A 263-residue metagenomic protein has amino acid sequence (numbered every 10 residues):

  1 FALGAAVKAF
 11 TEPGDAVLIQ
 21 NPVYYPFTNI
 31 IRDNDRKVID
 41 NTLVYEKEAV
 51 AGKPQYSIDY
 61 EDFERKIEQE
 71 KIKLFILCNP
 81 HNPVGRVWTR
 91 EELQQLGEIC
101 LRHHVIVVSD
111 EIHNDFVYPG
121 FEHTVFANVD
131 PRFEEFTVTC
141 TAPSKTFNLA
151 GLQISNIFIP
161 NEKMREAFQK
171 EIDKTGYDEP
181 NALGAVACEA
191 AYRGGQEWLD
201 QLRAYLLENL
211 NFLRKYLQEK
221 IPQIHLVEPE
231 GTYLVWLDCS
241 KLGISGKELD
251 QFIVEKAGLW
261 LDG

Functional and structural regions predicted by a protein language model:
F1-G263: PLP-dependent class I/II
